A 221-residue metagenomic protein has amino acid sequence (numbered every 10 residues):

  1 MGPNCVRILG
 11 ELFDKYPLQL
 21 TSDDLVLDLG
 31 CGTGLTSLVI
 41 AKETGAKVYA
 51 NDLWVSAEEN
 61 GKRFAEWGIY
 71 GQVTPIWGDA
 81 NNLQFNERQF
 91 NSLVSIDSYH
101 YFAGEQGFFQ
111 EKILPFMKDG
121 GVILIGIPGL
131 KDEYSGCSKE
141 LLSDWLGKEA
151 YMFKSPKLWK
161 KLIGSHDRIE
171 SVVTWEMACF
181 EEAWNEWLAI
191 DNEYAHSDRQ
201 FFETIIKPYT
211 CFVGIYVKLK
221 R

Functional and structural regions predicted by a protein language model:
P3-S22: Conserved alpha-helix/loop element of class I SAM-dependent methyltransferases that forms part of the SAM/SAH-binding
L27, T33-N82: Class I SAM-dependent methyltransferase SAM/SAH-binding core
N82-L93: A short acidic, Gly/Pro-enriched loop at the edge of an enzyme's catalytic core that lines a small-molecule cofactor
S92-E105: A short SAM/SAH-binding and catalytic strip from SAM-dependent methyltransferases
G107-V122: A short glycine-rich, Lys/Arg-flanked "PGG" loop and its adjoining helix->strand segment in the class I
P128-E149: Short, glycine-/aromatic-enriched active-site segment of Class I SAM-dependent methyltransferases
Y151-D167: Short alpha-helix
V173-R221: Conserved Class I S-adenosyl-L-methionine
